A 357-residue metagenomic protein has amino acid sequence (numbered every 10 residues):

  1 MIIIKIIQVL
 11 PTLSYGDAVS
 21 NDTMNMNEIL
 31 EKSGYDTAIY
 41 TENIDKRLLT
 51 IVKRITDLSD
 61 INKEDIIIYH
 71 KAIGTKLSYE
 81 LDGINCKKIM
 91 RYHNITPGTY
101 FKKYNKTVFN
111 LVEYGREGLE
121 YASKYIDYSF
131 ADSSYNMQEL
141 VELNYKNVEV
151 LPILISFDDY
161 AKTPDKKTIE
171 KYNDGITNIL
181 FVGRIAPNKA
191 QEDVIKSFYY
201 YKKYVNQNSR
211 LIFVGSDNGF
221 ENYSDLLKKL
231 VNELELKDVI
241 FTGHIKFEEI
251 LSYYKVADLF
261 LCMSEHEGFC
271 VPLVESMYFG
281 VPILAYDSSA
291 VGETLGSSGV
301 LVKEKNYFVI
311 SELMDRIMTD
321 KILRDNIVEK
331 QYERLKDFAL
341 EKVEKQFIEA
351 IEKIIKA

Functional and structural regions predicted by a protein language model:
T96, V108-Y128: Membrane-proximal helix-turn-helix segments that form the acceptor-binding/catalytic region of lipid-linked
S123-K166: Donor nucleotide-sugar binding/catalytic pocket of nucleotide-sugar-dependent glycosyltransferases
F130, E170-K189, I195-F198, I212: Conserved donor-binding/catalytic core segment of Leloir-type glycosyltransferases
S224-I245: Nucleotide-activated donor-binding/catalytic signature segment of Leloir-type glycosyltransferases, i.e., the conserved
S252-A257: Short alpha-helical donor nucleotide-sugar binding micro-motif in glycosyltransferases
E265: Aromatic "clamp/platform" in nucleotide-sugar-dependent glycosyltransferases that forms part of the donor/acceptor
L273, P282-A285: Short hydrophobic beta-strand element within catalytic cores of glycosyltransferases and related nucleotide-activated
V300-Y307, R316-K321: Conserved acidic donor-binding segment of nucleotide-sugar-dependent glycosyltransferases
